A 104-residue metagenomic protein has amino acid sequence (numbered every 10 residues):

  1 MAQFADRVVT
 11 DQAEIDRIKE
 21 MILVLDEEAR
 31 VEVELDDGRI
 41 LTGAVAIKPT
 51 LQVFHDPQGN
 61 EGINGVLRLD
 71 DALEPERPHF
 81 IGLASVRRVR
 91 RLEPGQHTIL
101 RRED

Functional and structural regions predicted by a protein language model:
M1-D104: Conserved RNA-binding domains used in RNP assembly and mRNA/RNA metabolism
